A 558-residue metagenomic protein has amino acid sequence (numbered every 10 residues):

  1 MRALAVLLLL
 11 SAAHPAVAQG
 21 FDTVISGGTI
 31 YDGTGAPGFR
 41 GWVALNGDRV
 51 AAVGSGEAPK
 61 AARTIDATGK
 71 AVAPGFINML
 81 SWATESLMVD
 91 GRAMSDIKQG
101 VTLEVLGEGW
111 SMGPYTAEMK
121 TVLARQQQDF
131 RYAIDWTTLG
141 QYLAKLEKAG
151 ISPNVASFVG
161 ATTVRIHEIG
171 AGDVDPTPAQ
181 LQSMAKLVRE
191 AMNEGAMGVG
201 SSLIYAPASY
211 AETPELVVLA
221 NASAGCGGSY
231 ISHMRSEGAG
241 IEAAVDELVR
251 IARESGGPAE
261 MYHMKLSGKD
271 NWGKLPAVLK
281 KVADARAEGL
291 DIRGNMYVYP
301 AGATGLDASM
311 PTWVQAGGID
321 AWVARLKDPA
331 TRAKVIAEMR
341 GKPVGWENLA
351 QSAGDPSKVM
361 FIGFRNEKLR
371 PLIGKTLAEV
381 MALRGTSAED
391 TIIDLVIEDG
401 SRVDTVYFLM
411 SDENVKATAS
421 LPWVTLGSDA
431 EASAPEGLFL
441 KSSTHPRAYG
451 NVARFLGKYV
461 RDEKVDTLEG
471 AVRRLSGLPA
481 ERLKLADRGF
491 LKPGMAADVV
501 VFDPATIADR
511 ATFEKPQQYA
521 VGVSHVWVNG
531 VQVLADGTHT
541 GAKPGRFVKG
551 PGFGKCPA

Functional and structural regions predicted by a protein language model:
A3-A13: Bacterial N-terminal signal peptides
H14-A18: Sec/Tat signal peptide C-region and signal peptidase I cleavage site
G20-T23, I30, T34-G75, D90 (+1 more regions): Histidine-rich, glycine-flanked metal-binding segment
G28, D328, A417-W423, D429 (+1 more regions): C-terminal cap of metal-dependent C-N hydrolases
I30-W42, V403-L409, N414-V415, E463-R473 (+1 more regions): Acidic, glycine-enriched loop/beta-strand segments at the rims of small-molecule binding/catalytic pockets
A67-T137: Metal-associated gating/positioning segment near the N- to mid-region
Y142-L146, I151-P178, Q182-Y205, L216 (+4 more regions): Active-site neighborhoods of metal-dependent hydrolases
E190, A196-E247: Divalent metal-binding pocket/active-site signature
